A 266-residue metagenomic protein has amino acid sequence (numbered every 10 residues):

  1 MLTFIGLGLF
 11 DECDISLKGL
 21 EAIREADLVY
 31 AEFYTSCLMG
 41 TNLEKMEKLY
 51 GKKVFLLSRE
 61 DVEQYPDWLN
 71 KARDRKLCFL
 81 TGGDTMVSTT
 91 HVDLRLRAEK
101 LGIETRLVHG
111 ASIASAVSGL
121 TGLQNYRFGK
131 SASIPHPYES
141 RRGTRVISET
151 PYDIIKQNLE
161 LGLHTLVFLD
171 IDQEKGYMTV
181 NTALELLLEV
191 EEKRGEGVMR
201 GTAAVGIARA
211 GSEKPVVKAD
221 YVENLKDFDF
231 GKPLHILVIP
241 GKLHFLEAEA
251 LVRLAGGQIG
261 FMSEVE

Functional and structural regions predicted by a protein language model:
M1-E104, V108: Class I S-adenosyl-L-methionine
L2-I5, L77, T105, S112-E266: Beta-strand/loop-alpha-helix module characteristic of Rossmann-like adenine-cofactor folds
